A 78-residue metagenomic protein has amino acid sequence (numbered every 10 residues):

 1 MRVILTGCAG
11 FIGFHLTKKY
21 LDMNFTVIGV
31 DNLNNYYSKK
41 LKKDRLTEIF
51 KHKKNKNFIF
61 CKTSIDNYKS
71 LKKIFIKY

Functional and structural regions predicted by a protein language model:
M1-Y78: N-terminal Rossmann-like NAD(P)+-binding domain of SDR-like oxidoreductases, especially those catalyzing
